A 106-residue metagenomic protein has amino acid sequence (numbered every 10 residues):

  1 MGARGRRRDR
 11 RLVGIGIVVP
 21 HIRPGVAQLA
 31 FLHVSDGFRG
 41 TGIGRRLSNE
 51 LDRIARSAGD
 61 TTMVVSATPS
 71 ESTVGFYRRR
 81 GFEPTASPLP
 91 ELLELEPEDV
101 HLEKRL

Functional and structural regions predicted by a protein language model:
M1-V26, A30, S35, S48 (+1 more regions): Acetyl-CoA-dependent GNAT
V18, G37, T68, T85-P90: Flexible loop residues that form catalytic and substrate-binding hotspots at small-molecule/glycan-binding clefts
R23, Q28, G59, E96-E98: Exposed loop/turn and edge beta-strand positions of beta-sandwich/beta-sheet ligand-binding modules
V34, G40-A55, R78-R79: Conserved acetyl-CoA-binding loop-helix of GNAT-fold acetyltransferases
G44, S48, P69-T73, P90-E96: Short glycine/proline-centered loop/turn elements that form peptide/ligand docking sites
A55-T68: Conserved GNAT acetyl-CoA-binding A-motif
V64, E83-V100: Conserved catalytic-core motifs of GNAT/GCN5-like acyltransferases
